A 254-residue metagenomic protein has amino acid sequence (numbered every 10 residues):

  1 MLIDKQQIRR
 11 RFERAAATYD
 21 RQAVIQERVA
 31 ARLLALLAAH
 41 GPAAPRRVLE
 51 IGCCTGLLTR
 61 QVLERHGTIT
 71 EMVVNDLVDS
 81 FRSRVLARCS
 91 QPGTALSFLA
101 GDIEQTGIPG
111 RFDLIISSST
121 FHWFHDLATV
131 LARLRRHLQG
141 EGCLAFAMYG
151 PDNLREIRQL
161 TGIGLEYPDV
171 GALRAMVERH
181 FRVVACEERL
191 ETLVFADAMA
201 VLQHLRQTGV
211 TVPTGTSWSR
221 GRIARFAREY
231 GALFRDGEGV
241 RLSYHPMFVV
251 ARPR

Functional and structural regions predicted by a protein language model:
D4-Q7, R11, Q22-I25, C54-L57 (+2 more regions): Conserved Class I S-adenosyl-L-methionine
V24-A44, Q61: Conserved alpha-helix/loop element of class I SAM-dependent methyltransferases that forms part of the SAM/SAH-binding
R47-T106: Class I SAM-dependent methyltransferase SAM/SAH-binding core
E104-I115: A short acidic, Gly/Pro-enriched loop at the edge of an enzyme's catalytic core that lines a small-molecule cofactor
L114-L127: A short SAM/SAH-binding and catalytic strip from SAM-dependent methyltransferases
A128-C143: A short glycine-rich, Lys/Arg-flanked "PGG" loop and its adjoining helix->strand segment in the class I
C143-V170: Conserved class I S-adenosyl-L-methionine
E166-F181: Short alpha-helix
